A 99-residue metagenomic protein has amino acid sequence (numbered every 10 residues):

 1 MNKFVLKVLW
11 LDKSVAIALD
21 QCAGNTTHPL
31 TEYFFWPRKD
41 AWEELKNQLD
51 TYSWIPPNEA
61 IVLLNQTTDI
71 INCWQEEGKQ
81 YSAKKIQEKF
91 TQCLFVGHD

Functional and structural regions predicted by a protein language model:
M1-D99: The transition from N-terminal targeting/processing segments to the mature protein
